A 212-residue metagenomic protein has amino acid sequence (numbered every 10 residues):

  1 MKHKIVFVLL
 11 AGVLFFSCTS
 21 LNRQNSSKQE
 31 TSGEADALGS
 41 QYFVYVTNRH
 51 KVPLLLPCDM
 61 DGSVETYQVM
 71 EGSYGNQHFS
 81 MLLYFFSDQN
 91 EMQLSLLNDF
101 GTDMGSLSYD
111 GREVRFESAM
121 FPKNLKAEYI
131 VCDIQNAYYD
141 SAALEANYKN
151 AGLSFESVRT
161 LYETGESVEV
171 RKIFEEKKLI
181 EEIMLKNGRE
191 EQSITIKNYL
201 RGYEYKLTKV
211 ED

Functional and structural regions predicted by a protein language model:
K2-L9: Sec-dependent signal peptide recognition, specifically the positively charged N-region followed immediately by
L14-S17: C-terminal motif of bacterial Sec signal peptides marking the signal peptidase cleavage site
T19-K51, V69, T102, S106 (+2 more regions): Mature, soluble, non-transmembrane domains
V52-Y74: A short, Trp-centered hydrophobic/proline-enriched beta-strand micro-motif
D59-S63, F85-N90, L107-Y109, N187-R189: Edge/loop elements at the starts and ends of beta-strands within beta-rich repeat scaffolds
Y74-G101: Structural recognition of beta-strand segments within beta-rich domains
